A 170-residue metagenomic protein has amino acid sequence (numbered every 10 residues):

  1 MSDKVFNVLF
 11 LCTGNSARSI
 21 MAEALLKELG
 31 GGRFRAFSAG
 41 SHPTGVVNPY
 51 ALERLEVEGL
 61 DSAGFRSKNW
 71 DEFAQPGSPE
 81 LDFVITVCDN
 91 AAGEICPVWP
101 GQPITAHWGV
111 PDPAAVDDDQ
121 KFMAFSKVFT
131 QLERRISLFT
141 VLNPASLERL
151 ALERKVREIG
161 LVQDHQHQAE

Functional and structural regions predicted by a protein language model:
S2-E170: Short polar/charged helix/loop
